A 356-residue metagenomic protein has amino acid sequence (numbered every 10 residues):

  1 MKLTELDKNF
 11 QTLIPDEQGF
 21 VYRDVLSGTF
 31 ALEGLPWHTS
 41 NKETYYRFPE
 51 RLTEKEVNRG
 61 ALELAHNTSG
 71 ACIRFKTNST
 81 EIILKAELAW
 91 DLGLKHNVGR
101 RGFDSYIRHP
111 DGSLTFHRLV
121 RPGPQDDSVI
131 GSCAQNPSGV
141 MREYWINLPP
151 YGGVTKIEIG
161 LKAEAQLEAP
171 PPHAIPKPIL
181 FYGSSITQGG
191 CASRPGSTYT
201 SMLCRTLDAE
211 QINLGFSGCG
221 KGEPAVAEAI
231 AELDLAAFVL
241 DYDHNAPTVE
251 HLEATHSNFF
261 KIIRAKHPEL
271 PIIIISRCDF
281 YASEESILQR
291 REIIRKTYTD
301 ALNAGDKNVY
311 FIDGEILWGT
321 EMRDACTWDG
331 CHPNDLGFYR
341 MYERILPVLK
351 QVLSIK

Functional and structural regions predicted by a protein language model:
M1-P178, K350-I355: N-terminal secretory targeting modules
N136-S138, Y144-G220, P224-E232: Serine-esterase "nucleophile elbow" of acetyl-processing enzymes
Y199, T255-F259, R290-T297: A general structural detector for well-ordered alpha-helical segments in enzyme core domains, enriched
L203, G220-N258, I262-K266, R277-A282: Oxyanion-hole/transition-state-stabilizing segment in secreted/luminal serine hydrolases and related acyltransferases
H267-I272: A short helix->loop->beta-strand "cap" motif at the edges of active sites that frequently abuts
A282-K356: Catalytic His-Asp segment of secreted/periplasmic serine-dependent ester chemistry enzymes
